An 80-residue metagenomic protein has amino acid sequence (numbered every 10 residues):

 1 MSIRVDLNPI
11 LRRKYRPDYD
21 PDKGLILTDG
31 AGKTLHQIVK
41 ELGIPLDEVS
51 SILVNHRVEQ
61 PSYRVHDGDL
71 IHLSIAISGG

Functional and structural regions predicted by a protein language model:
M1-G79: Ubiquitin-like/PB1-type beta-grasp interaction modules and other compact soluble beta-rich domains
